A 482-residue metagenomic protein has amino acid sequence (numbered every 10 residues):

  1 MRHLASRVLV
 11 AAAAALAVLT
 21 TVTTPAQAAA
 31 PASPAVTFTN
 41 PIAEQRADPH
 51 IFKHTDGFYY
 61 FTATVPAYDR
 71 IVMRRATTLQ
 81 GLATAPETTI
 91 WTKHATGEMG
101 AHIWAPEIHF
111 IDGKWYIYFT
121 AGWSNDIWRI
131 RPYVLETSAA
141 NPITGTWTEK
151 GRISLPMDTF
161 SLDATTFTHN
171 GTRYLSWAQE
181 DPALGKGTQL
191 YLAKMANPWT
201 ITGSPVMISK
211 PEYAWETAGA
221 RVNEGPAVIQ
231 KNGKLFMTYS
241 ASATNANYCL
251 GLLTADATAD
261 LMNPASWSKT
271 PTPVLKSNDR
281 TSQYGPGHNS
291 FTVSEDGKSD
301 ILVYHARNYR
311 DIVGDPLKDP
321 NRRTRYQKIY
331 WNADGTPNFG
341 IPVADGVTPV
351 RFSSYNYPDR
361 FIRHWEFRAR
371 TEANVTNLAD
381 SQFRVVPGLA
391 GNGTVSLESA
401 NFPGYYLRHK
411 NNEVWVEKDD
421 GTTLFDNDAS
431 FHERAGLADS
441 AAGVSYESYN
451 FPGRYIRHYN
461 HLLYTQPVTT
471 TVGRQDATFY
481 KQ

Functional and structural regions predicted by a protein language model:
M1-P31: Secretory targeting and sorting signals
P31-P349, D380-R384, F425-V444, R454 (+2 more regions): Carbohydrate-active catalytic/glycan-binding domains of CAZyme proteins, especially the secreted or lumenal ectodomains
A344-R368, R384-E413, H432-L462, T478-Q482: Extracellular glycan-recognition/adhesion modules and their associated mucin-like linkers
R360, G421-L424: Beta-loop motif signature
W365-D380: Short, flexible N-terminal segments of the mature chain
V416: Beta-rich carbohydrate-recognition modules and glycan-binding surfaces
Y464-T470: Short, exposed beta-strand-loop hairpins at the edges of beta-sheets in extracellular/periplasmic proteins
